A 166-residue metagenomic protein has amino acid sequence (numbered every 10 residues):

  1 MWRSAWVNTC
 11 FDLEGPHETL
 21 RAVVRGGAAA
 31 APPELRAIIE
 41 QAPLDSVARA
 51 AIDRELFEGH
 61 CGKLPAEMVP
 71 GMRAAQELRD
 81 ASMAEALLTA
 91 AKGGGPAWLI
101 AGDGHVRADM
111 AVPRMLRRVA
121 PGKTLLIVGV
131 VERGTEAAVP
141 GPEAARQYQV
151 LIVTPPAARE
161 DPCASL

Functional and structural regions predicted by a protein language model:
M1-A90: A substrate-binding/cap region within the structured catalytic cores of diverse enzymes
A5-C10, L99-I100, I127: A structural signal for short, well-ordered beta-strand segments and their strand-loop junctions that often border
W6, D12-P16, D103-R107, E132-T135: Solvent-exposed loop/turn segments at secondary-structure junctions within structured extracellular/periplasmic domains
P70-G71, W98-A101: N-terminal start-of-chain detector that recognizes signal peptides and the immediate post-cleavage beginning
S82, L88-A91, G95-W98, H105-L166: C-terminal regions of proteins
